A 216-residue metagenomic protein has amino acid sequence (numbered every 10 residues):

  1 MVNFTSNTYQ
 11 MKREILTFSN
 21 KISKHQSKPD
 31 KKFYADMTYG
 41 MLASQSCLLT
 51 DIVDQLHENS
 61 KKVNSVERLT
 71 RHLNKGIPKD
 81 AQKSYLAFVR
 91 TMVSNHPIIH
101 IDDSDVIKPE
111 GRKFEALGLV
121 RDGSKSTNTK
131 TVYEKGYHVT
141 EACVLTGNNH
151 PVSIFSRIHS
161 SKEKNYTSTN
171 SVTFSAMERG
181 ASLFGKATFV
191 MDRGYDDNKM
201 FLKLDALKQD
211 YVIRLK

Functional and structural regions predicted by a protein language model:
V2-K216: Conserved, well-structured functional cores that handle cations and Mg-NTP chemistry
